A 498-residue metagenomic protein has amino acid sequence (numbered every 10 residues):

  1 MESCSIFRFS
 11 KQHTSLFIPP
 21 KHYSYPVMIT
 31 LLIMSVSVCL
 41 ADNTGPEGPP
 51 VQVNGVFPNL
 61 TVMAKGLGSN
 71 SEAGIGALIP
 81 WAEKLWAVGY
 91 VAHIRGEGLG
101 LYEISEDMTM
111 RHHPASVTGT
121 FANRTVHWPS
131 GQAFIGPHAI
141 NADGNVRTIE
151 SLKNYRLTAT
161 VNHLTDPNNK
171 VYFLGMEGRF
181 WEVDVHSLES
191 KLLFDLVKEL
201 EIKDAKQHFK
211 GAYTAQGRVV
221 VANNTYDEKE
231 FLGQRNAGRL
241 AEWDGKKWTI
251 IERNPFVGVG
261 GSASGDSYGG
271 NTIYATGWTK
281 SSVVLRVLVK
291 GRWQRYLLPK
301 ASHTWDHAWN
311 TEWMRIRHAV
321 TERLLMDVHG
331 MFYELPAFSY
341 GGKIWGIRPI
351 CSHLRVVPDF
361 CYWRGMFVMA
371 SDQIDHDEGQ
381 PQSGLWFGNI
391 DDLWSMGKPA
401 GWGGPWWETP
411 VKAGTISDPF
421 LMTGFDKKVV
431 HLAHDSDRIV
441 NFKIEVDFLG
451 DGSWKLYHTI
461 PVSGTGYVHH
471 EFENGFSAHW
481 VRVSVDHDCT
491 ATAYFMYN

Functional and structural regions predicted by a protein language model:
E47-S71: A short helix->beta-strand "capping" segment at the edge of beta-propeller domains
M63-G98, G119-T125: Beta-strand-rich domains and repeat architectures in extracellular enzymes and scaffolds, especially beta-propellers
N70-G76, S116-S130, K153-N169, V197-G217 (+3 more regions): Repeated scaffold domains used in trafficking and secretory/extracellular systems, primarily beta-propellers
K84-Y90, H127-A139, T165-W181, K210-G233 (+3 more regions): Short beta-strand elements that form the blades of beta-propeller/WD-repeat-like and other beta-sheet-rich scaffold
W86-T118, G136-N145, D184: Beta-propeller domains
G100-E106, E182, Q234-K246, V284-K290 (+2 more regions): Beta-propeller blade signature
V357-P410: Blade-level signature of beta-propeller repeat domains, shared across WD40, Kelch, NHL, RCC1 and BNR/Asp-box propellers
N474-C489: Noncatalytic modules at the cell exterior or secretory-pathway interfaces, chiefly beta-strand-rich lectin/adhesion
